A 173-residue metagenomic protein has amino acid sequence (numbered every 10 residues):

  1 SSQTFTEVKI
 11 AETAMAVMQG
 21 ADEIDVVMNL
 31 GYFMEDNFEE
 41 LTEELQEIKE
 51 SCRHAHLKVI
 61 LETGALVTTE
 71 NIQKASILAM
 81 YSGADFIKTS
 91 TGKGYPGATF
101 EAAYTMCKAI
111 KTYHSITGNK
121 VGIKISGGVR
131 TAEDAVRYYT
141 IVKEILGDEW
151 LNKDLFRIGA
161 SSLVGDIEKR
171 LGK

Functional and structural regions predicted by a protein language model:
S1-I123, R130-S161, G165, K169-K173: Alpha/beta enzyme core
